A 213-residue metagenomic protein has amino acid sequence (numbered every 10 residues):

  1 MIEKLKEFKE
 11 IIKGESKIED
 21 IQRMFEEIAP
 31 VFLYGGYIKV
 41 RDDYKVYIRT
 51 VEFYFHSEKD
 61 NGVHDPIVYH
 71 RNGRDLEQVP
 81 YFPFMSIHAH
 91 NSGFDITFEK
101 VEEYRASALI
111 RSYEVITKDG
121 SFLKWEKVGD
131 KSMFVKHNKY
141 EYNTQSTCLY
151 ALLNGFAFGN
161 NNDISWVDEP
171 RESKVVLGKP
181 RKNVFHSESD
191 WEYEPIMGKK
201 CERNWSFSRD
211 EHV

Functional and structural regions predicted by a protein language model:
M1-V213: A cross-family signal for N-terminal binding/gating loops and helix N-caps that shape access to the active site
